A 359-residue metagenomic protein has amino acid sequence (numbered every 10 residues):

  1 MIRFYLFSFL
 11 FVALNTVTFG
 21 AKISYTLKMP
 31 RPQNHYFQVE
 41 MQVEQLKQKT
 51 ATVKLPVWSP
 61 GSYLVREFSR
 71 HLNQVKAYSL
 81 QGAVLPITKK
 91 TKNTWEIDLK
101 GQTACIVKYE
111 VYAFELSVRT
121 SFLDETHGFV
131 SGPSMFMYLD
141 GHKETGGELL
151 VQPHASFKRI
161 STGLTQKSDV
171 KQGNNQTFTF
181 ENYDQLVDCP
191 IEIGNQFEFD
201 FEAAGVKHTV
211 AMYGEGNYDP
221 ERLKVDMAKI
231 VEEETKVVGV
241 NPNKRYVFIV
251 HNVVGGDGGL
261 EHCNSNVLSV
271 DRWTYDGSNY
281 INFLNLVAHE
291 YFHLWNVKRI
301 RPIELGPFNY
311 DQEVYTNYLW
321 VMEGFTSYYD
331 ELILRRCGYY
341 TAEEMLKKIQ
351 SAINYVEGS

Functional and structural regions predicted by a protein language model:
M1-S24: Bacterial Sec-dependent N-terminal signal peptides
A21-W58: Early extracytoplasmic/domain-onset interaction patches
M41, V75, L149, T326: Divalent metal-coordination and catalytic microenvironments
E44-Q81: N-terminal, post-signal-peptide region of Sec/Tat-exported proteins
E67-Q74, G82-N243, G256: Non-catalytic architectural context of zinc metalloproteases
S79, E234-V238, W295, R299 (+3 more regions): Sec/Tat-exported extracytoplasmic proteins
F197-Y318: Juxtacatalytic substrate-recognition/specificity segment
I300-F308, E313-S359: Acidic/His/Gly-enriched intrinsically disordered linker/tail segments that often contain short helix/coil "MoRF-like"
